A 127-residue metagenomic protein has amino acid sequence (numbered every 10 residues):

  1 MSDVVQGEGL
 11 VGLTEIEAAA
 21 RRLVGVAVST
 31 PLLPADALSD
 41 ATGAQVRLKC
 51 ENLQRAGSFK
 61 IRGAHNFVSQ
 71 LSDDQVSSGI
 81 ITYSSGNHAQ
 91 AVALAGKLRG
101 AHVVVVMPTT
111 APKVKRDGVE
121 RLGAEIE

Functional and structural regions predicted by a protein language model:
M1-E127: PLP-dependent amino-acid enzyme catalytic core
